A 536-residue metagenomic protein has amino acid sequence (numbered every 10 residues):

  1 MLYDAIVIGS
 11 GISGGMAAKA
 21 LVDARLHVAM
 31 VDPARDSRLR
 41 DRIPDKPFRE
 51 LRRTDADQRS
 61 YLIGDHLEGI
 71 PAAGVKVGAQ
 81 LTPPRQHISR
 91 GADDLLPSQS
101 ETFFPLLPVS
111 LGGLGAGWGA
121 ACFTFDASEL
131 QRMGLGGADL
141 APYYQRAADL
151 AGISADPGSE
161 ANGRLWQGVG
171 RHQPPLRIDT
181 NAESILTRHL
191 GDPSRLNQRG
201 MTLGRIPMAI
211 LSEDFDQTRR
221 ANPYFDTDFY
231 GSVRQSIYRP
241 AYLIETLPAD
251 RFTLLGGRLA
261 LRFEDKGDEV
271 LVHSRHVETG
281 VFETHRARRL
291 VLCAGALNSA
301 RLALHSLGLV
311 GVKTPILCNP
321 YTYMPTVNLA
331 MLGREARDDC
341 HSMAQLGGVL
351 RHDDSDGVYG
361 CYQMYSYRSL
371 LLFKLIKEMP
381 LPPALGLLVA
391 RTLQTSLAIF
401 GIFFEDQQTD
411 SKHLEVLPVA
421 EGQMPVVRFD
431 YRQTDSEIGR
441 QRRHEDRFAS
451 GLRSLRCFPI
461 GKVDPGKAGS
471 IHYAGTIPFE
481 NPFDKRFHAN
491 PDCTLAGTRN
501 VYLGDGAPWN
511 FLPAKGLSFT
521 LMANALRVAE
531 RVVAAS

Functional and structural regions predicted by a protein language model:
L2-R132, G136-G137, V310-L329, R334-C340: N-terminal glycine-rich phosphate/pyrophosphate-binding loop and immediately adjacent elements
L2-Y3, G280-R289, C293: Core beta-strand elements of the Rossmann-like FAD/NAD(P) dinucleotide-binding domain in flavoenzyme oxidoreductases
R35, P47-P84, R289-A296, A300-F400 (+1 more regions): Mid-to-C-terminal "cap/lid" subdomains and adjacent gly/pro-rich loops that border and regulate access to redox
D55, L62-P84, S98-S100, F104 (+4 more regions): Conserved redox-cofactor binding core of oxidoreductases
R90-A92, A221-S232, G256, L261-D265 (+2 more regions): A glycine-rich dinucleotide-binding beta-alpha-beta segment and adjacent secondary-structure elements that constitute
R262-T284: Conserved beta-strand-loop-beta-strand element in the redox core of flavoprotein oxidoreductases
I376-F458: C-terminal catalytic lobe of FAD-dependent flavoproteins
F511-A529: A conserved FAD-binding loop/helix module that cradles the flavin
